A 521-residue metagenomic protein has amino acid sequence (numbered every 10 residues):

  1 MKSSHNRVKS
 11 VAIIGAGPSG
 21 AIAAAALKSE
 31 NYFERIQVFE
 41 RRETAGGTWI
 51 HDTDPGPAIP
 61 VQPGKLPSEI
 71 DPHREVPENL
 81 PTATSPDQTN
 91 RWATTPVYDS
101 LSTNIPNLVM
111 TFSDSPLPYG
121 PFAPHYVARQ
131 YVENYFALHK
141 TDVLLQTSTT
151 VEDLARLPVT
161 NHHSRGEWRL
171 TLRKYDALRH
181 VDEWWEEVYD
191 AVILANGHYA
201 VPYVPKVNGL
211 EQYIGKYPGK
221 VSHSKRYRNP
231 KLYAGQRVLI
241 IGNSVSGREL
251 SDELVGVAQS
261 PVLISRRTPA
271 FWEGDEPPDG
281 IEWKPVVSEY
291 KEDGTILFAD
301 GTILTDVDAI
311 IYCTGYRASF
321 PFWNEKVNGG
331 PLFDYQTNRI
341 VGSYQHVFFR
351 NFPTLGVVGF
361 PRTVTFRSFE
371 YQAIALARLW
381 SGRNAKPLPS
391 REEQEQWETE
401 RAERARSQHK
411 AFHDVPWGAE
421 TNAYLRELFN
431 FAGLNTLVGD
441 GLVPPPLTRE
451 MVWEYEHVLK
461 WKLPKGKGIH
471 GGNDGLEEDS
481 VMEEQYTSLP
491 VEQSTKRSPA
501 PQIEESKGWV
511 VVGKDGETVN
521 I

Functional and structural regions predicted by a protein language model:
V8-Q37, G247-D252: N-terminal Rossmann-like FAD-binding beta1-loop-alpha1 element of flavoenzymes
I14, E186-A200, V238-I241, D306-G315: Short hydrophobic core segments
R41-N134, P158-T160, Y344, K386 (+2 more regions): Glycine-rich active-site loop/strand segments that organize a redox cofactor
L117-G120, P124-A128, A137, T141 (+5 more regions): Glycine-rich dinucleotide-binding loop and its adjacent helix/turn
T147-E167, R173-Y175, R267-A270, W283-T295: A conserved short coil-to-beta-strand element within the FAD-binding core of flavoproteins
K225-L263, Y344-R383: Rossmann-like dinucleotide/flavin-binding elements
D252-Y335, L379-N430: A Rossmann-like FAD-binding core segment of flavoenzymes
T354-I521: C-terminal, flexible cofactor-proximal segment of oxidoreductases
